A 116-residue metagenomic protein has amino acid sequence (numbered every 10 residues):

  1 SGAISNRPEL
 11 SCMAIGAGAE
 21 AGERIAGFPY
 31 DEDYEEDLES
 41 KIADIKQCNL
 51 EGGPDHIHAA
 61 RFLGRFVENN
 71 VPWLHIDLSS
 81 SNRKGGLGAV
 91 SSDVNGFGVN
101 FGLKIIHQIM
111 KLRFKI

Functional and structural regions predicted by a protein language model:
S1-I116: A generic structural signal for tightly packed, nonpolar segments enriched in small/aliphatic residues
